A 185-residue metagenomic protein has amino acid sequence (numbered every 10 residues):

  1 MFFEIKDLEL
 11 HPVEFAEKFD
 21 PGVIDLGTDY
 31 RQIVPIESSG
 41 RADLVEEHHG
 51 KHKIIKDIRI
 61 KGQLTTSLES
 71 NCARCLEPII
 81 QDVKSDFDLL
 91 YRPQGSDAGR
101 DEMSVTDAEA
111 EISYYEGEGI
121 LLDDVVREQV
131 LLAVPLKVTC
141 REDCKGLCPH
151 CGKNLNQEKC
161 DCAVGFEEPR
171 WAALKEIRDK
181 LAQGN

Functional and structural regions predicted by a protein language model:
M1-N185: Structured interface patches
